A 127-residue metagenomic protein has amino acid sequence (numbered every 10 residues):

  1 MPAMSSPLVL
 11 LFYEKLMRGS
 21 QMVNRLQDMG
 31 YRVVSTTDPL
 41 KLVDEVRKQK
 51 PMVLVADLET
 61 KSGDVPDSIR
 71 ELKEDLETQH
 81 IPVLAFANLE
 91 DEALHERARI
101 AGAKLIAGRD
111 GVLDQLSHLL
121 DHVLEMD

Functional and structural regions predicted by a protein language model:
M1-L8, V23, L119-D127: Non-catalytic signal-transmission and effector/linker regions of two-component phosphorelay proteins
S6-L16: Conserved acidic segment of CheY-like receiver
G30-T37: Short hydrophobic/Thr-rich beta-strand motif most characteristic of the beta2 strand and flanking loop of CheY-like
D38-V53: Acidic, metal-coordinating helix/loop segments flanking the phosphotransfer/catalytic sites of two-component signaling
Q49, K73-Q79, A101: Conserved phosphotransfer cores of two-component systems
A56-L72: Conserved phosphotransfer microenvironments
H80-L89: A short, hydrophobic beta-strand element within the central beta-sheet of small alpha/beta folds
E90-I106: Alpha4 helix (beta4-alpha4-beta5 surface) of REC/receiver domains from two-component response regulators
